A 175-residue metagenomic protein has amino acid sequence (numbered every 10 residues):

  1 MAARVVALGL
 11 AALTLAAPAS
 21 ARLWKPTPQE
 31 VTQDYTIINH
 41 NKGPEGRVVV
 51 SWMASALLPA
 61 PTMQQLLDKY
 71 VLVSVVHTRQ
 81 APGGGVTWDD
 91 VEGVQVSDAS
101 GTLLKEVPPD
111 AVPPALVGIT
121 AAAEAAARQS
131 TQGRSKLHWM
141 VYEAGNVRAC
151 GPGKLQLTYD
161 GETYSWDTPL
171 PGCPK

Functional and structural regions predicted by a protein language model:
R4-T14: Bacterial N-terminal signal peptides
A16-P18: N-terminal signal peptide c-region/cleavage motif recognized by signal peptidases
A21-K175: Conserved functional micro-motifs across diverse proteins
